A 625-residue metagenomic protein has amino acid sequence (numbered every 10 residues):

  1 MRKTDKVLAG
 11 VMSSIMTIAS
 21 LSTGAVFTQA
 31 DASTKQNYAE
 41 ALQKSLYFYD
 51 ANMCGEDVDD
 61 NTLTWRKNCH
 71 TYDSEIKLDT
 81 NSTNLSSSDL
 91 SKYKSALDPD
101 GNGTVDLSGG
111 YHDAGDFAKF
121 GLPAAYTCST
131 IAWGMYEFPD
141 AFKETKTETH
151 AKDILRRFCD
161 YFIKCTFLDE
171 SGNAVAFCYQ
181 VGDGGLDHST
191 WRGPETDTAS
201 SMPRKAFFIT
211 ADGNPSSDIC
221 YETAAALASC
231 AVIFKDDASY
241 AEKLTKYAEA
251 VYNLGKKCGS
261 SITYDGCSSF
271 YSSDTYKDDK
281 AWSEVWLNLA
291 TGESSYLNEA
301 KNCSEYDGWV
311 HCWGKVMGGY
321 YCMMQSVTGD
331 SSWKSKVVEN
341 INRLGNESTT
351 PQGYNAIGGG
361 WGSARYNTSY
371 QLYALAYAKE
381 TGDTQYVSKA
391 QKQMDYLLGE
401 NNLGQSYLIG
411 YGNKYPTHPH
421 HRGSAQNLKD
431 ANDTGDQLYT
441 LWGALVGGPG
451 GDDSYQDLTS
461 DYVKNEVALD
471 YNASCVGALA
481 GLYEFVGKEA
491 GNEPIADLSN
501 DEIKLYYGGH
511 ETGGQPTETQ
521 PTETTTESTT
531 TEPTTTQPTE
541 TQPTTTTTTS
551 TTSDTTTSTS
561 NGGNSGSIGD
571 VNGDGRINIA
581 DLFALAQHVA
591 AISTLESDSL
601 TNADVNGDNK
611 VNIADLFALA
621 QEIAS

Functional and structural regions predicted by a protein language model:
M1-M12: Bacterial N-terminal signal peptides that target proteins for export
M12, M16-L21: Hydrophobic core
S22-A30, T512-S625: Cellulosome-associated attachment modules in secreted, modular CAZymes
T34-Y47, A51-G134, Q180-E222, A226-C230 (+3 more regions): Aromatic (Trp/Tyr) and acidic
W133-I154, P203-A211, S229-T245: Short coil/linker segments at helix-helix boundaries
I154-S171: Carboxylate/His-rich catalytic cores and anion/metal-binding grooves
N214, S239, S268-T275, G308 (+1 more regions): Alpha-helix capping and helix-loop boundary segments enriched in small/acidic/polar residues
C303-H311: Solenoid-like repeat scaffolds
